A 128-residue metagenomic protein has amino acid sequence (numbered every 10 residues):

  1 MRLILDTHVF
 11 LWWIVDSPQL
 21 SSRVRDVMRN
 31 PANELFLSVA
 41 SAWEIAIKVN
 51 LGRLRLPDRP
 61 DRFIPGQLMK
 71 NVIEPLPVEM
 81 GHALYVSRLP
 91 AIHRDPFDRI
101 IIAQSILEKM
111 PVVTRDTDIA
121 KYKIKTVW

Functional and structural regions predicted by a protein language model:
M1-S38, L51-G66, E108, T117 (+1 more regions): Short, well-structured N-terminal submotif of metal-dependent ribonuclease cores
T7-H8, I45, V86, S105: Generic structural signal for small/hydrophobic residues in well-ordered secondary structure, especially within
V9, S41-A42, H82, I101 (+1 more regions): Alpha-helix capping/helix-boundary segments
W12-W13, W43, W128: Signature tryptophan residues that serve as conserved aromatic anchors
V39-I47: Short, conserved active-site loops that position catalytic residues or coordinate cofactors/metal ions across diverse
R53-P65, M69-R115: Active-site neighborhoods of divalent-metal-dependent phosphate/nucleic-acid chemistry enzymes
